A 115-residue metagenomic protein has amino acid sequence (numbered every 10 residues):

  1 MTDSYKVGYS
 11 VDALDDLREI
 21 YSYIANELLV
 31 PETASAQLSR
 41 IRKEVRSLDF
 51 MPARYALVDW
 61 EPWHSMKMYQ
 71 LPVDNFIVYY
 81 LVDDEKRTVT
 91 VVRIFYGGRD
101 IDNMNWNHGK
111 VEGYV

Functional and structural regions predicted by a protein language model:
M1-M66, G109-V115: Basic, Lys/Arg-enriched alpha-helical interface segments
Y69-Q70: A beta-hairpin/wing motif
V73-I77, L81-V115: Enriched for short, Lys/Arg-rich terminal
